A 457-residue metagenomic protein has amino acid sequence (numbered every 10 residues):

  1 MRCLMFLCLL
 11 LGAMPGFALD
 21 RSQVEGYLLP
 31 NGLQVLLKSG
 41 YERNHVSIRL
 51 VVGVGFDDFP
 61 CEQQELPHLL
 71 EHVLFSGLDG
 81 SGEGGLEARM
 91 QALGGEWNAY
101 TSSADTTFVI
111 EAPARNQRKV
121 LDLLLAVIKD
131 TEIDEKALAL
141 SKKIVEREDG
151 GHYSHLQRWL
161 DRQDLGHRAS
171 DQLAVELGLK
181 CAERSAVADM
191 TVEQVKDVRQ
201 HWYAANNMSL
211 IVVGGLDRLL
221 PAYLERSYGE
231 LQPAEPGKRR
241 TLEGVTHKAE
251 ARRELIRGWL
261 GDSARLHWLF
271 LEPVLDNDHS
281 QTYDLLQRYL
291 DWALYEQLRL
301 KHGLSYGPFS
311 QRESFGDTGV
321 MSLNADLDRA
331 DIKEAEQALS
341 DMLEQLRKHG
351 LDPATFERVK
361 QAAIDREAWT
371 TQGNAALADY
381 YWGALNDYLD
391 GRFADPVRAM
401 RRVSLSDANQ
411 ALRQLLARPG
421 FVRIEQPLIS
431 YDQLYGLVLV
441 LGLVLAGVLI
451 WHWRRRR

Functional and structural regions predicted by a protein language model:
A13-P15: N-terminal signal peptide c-region/cleavage motif recognized by signal peptidases
D20-E25, L165-M208, A384-L412: Histidine-acidic residue clusters that define the catalytic metal-binding segment of zinc metallopeptidase domains
G32, L50, H68, M90 (+12 more regions): Buried hydrophobic packing residues in well-ordered domains
R49-I110, L177, W292-G303: M16/MPP (pitrilysin/insulinase) zinc-metallopeptidase core fold and M16-derived inactive scaffolds
D79, L86, M90-V198, T246 (+1 more regions): Acidic/histidine-enriched segments that form metal/cofactor-coordinating and catalytic pocket/exosite environments
A204, S209-A264, F270-V274, L445-I450: An aromatic/glycine/proline-enriched structural segment found at the starts of mature extracellular/organellar domains
S209-G214, K348-G350, A354-R457: C-terminal regions of mature proteins
H267-L269, Q287-L327: A structural supersecondary motif
